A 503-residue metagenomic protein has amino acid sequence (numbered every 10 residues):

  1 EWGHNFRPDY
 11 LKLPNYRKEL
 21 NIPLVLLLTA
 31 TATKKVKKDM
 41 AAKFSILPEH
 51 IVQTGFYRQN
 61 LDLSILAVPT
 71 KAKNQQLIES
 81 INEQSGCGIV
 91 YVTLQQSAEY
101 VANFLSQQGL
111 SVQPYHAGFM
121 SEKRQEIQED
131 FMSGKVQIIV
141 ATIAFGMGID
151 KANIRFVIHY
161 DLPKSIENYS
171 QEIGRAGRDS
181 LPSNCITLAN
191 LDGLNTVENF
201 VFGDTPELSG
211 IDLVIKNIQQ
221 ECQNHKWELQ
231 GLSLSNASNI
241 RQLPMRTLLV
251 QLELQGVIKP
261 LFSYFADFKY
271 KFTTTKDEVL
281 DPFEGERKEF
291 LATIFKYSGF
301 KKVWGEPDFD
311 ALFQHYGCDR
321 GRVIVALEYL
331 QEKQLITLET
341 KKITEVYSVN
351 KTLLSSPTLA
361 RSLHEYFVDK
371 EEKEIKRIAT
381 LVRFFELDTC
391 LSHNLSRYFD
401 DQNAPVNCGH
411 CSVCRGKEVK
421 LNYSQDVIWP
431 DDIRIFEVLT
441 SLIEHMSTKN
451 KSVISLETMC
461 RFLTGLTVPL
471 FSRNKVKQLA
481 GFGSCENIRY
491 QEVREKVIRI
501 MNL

Functional and structural regions predicted by a protein language model:
E1-D281, G285-E286: Helicase motor core with emphasis on the C-terminal RecA-like subdomain
I211-N217, E221-R383, D388-L503: Accessory DNA-binding and partner-docking regions appended to nucleic-acid-acting proteins, especially the terminal
